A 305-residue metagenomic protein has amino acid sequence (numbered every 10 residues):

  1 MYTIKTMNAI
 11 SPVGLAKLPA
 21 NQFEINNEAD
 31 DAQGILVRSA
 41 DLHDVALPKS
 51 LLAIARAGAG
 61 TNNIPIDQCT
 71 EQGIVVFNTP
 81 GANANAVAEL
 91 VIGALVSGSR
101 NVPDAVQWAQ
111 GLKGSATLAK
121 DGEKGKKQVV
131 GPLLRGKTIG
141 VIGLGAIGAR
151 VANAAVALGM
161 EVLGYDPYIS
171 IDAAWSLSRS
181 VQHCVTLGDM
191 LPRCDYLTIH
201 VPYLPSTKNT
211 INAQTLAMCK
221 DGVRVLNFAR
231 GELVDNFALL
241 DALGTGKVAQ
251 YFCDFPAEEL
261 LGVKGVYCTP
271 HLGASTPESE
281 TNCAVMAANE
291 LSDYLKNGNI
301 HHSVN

Functional and structural regions predicted by a protein language model:
M1-T79, P192, N212, M218 (+1 more regions): An N-terminal-biased, well-structured beta-alpha scaffold segment characteristic of Rossmann-like dinucleotide-binding
Y2-K5, A9-P12, A20-E24, G81-A86 (+8 more regions): Structural/interface elements that position substrates and couple domains in central-metabolism enzymes
H43-V45, L163, P167-E259, S275: Rossmann-like adenosine-cofactor binding region
P80-T138, H302-V304: Phosphate-binding beta-alpha-beta segment of Rossmann-like dinucleotide-binding domains, i.e., the NAD(P)
L144-G145: Glycine-rich Rossmann-fold phosphate-binding loop(s) that bind the pyrophosphate of adenine dinucleotide cofactors
G148-A149: N-terminal Rossmann-fold NAD(P) dinucleotide-binding loop
E259-T276: Short FAD-binding loop at a beta-strand-to-alpha-helix junction that anchors the flavin cofactor in diverse
G273-S275, S279-N305: NAD(P)-dependent dehydrogenase/reductase Rossmann-like domain
